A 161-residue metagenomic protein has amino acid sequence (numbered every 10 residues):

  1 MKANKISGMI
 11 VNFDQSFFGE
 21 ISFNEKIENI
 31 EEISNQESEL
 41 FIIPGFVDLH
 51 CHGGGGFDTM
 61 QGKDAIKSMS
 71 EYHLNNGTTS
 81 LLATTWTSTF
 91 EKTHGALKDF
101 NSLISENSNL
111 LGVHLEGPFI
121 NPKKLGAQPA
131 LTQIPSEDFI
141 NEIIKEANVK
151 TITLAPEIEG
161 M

Functional and structural regions predicted by a protein language model:
M1-N35: N-terminal metal-binding scaffold of metallo-dependent hydrolase/deaminase domains
K2-S7, E31-G62, K67, E71: Replace "His-x-His-based motif
S22, F46-D48, D58, L82-T84 (+1 more regions): Short, conserved beta-strand segments within well-ordered enzyme catalytic domains that often line or immediately flank
E31-E39, H94-N107: Short amphipathic alpha-helices and their capping/turn segments at secondary-structure boundaries
H52, K67-A96, S108-N121, E146-M161: Divalent metal-dependent hydrolysis catalytic cores, especially in the metallo-beta-lactamase
Q61-A65, T132-D138, A155-G160: Short secondary-structure boundary/capping elements
S68, G95-S102, D138-E142: Alpha-helical scaffolding segments of alpha/beta enzyme cores, especially the outer helices of TIM-barrel or partial
N121-E146: Conserved phosphate-binding/catalytic loop of the ribokinase/pfkB sugar-kinase fold
